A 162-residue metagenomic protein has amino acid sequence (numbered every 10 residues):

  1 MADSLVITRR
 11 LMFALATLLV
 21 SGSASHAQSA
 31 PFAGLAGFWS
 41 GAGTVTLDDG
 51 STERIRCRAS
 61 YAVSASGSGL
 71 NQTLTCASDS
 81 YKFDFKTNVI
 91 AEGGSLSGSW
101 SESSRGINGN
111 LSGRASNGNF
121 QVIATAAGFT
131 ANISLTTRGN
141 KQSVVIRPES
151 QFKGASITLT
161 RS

Functional and structural regions predicted by a protein language model:
M1-M12: Bacterial N-terminal signal peptides that target proteins for export
R10-G22: Bacterial N-terminal signal peptides
G22-Q28: Bacterial Sec-dependent signal peptides at the C-terminal "C-region" and cleavage site
Q28-R138, V145-S162: Central antiparallel beta-sheet cores of small beta-barrel/beta-sandwich binding domains
